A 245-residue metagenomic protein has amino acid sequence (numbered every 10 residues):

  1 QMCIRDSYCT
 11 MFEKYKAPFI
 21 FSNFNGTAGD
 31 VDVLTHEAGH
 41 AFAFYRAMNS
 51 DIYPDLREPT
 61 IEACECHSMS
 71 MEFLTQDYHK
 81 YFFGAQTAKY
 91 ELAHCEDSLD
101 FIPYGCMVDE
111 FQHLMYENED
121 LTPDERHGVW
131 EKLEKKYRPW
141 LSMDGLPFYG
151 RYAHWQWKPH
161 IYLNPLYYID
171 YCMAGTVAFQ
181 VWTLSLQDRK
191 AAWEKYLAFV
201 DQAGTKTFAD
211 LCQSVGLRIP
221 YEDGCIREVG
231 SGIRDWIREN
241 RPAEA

Functional and structural regions predicted by a protein language model:
M2-I4: Short, small-residue-biased leader/transition segments that mark boundaries at the very start of proteins
Y8-K16: Catalytic nucleotidyl-transfer cores of nucleotide-processing enzymes
Y15-T35: Short pre-active-site segment immediately N-terminal to the catalytic Zn-binding motif
F19-N23, D51-I61, Y90-D97, M115-Y116 (+1 more regions): Short beta-alpha connecting loops at secondary-structure transitions that line or flank enzyme active sites
L34, F42, Y81, F101 (+3 more regions): C-terminal, non-catalytic "cap/extension" segments appended to globular domains
G39-Y53: Catalytic Zn2+-binding segment of zinc metalloproteases
A47-M48, E58-Q86, C95, D100 (+1 more regions): Post-HExxH zinc-binding segment in Zn-dependent metallohydrolases
S50-R57, K80-E91, D188-K195: Short, glycine/acidic-rich hinge or "gate" loops at secondary-structure transitions that mediate conformational
